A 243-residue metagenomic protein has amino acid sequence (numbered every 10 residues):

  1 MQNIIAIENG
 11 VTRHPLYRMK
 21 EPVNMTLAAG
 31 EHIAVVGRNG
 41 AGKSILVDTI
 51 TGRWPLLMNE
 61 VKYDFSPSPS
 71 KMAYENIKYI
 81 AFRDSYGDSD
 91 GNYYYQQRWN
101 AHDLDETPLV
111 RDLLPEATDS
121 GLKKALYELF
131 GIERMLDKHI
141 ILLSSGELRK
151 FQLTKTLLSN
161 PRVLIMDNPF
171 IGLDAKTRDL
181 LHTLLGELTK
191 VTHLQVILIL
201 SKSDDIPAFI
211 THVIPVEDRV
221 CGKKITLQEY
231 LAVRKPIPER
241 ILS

Functional and structural regions predicted by a protein language model:
M1-A34, G40, W54-M58: A short, flexible loop at the N-terminus of ABC-type nucleotide-binding domains that lies
S44-T118: ABC ATPase nucleotide-binding domain signature region
T118-M135: Conserved ABC ATPase "signature" region
H139-L143, E147: Conserved ABC ATPase signature
L153: Hydrophobic anchor residue at the start of the ABC signature
D167, L173-D174, R178: ABC-family nucleotide-binding domains
V216-L242: Conserved beta-strand-loop-alpha-helix hinge in the C-terminal portion of ABC ATPase nucleotide-binding domains
